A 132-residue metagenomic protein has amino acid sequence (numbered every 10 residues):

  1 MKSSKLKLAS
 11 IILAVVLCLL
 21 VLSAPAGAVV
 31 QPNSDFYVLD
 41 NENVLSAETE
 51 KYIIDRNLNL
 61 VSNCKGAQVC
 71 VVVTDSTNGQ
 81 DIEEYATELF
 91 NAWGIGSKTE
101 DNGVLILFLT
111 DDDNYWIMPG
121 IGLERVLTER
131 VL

Functional and structural regions predicted by a protein language model:
K2-I12: Bacterial N-terminal signal peptides that target proteins for export
L6, P25-A28: Low-complexity, glycine/proline/serine-enriched intrinsically disordered segments
C18-A26: C-terminal segment of classical bacterial N-terminal signal peptides
G27-L132: Folded, non-transmembrane soluble domains that reside on the lumenal/extracytoplasmic side of membranes
